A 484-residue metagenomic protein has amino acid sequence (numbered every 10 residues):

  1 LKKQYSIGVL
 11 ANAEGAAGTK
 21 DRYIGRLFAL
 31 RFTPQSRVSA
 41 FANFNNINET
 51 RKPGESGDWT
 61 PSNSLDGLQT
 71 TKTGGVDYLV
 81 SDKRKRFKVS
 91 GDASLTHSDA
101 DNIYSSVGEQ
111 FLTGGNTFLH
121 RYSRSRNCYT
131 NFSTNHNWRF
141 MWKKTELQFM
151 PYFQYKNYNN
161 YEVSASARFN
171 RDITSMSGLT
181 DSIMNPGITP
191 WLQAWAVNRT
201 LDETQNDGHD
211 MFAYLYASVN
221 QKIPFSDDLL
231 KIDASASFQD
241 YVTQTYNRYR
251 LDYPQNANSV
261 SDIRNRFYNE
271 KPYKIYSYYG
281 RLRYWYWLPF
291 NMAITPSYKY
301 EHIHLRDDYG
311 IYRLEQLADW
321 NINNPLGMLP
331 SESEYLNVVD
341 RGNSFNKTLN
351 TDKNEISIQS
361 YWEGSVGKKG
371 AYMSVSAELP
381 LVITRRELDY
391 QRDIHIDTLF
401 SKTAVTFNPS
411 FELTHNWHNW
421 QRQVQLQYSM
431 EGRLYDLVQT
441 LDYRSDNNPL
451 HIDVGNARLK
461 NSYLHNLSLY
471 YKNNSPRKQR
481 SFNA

Functional and structural regions predicted by a protein language model:
L1-D21, S36-A484: Primarily recognizes Gram-negative and organellar outer-membrane beta-barrels
R22-R26: Short, surface-exposed coil-to-beta transition loops
T33: Short, basic interhelical loop/turn and adjoining N-cap of the next helix at nucleic-acid- or acidic-partner-contacting
